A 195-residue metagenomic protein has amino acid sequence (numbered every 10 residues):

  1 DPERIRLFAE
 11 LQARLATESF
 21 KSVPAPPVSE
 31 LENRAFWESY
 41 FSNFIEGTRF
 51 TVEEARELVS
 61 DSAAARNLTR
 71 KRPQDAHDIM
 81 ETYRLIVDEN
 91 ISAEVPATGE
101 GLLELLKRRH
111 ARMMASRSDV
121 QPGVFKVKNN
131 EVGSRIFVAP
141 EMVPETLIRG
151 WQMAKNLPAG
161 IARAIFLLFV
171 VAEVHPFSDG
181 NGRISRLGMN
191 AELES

Functional and structural regions predicted by a protein language model:
D1-S195: FIC/Doc superfamily catalytic core
